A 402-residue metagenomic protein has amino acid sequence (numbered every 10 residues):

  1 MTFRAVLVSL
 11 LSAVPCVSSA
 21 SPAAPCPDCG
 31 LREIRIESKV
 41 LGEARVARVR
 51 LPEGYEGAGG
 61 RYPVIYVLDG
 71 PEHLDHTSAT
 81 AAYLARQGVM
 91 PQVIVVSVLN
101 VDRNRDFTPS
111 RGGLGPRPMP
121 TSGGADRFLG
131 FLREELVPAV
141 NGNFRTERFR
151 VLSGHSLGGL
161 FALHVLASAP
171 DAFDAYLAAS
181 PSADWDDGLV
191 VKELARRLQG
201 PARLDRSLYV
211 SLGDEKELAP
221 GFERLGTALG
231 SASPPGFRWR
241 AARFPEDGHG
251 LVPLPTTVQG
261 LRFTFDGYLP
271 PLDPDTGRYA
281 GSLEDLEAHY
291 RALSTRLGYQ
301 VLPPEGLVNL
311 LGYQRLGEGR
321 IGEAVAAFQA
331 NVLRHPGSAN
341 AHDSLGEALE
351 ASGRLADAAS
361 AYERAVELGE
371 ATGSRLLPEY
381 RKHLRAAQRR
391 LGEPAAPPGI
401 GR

Functional and structural regions predicted by a protein language model:
M1-T2: N-terminal secretory signal peptides that target proteins for export/translocation
A5-C16: Bacterial N-terminal signal peptides
S21-S352, R364-S374, P378-Q388, G392-A395 (+1 more regions): Non-catalytic cap/lid and distal C-terminal segments of serine-dependent acyl enzymes
A359-Y362: Leucine-rich solenoid repeat scaffolds
